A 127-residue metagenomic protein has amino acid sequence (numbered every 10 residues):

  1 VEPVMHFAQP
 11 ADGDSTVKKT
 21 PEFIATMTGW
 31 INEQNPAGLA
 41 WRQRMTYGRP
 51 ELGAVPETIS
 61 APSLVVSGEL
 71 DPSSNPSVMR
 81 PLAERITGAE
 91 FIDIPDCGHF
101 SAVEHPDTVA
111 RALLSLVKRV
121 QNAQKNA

Functional and structural regions predicted by a protein language model:
V1-T58: Conserved alpha/beta-hydrolase catalytic His-Asp/Glu region
F23, P72-V78: Conserved alpha/beta-hydrolase "acid-adjacent" motif
M27, Q43, L82, V109 (+2 more regions): Hydrophobic "lid"/C-terminal helical patch of Rossmann-like NAD(P)-dependent dehydrogenase/epimerase domains
I31, D71-S74, G98-S101: Glycosyltransferase donor-binding loop in the core domain
A54, S77-P81, E104-T108: Generic recognition of short, well-ordered alpha-helical segments
P56-S60, E84-I86: Short, conserved loop/helix-junction motifs that constitute active-site signature segments in enzyme catalytic cores
T58-I59, V65-S67, D71: Short beta-strand/loop motif that positions the catalytic acidic residue of the alpha/beta-hydrolase fold
T87-A127: Catalytic active-site module of serine/aspartate enzymes centered on a nucleophile-bearing elbow/loop
